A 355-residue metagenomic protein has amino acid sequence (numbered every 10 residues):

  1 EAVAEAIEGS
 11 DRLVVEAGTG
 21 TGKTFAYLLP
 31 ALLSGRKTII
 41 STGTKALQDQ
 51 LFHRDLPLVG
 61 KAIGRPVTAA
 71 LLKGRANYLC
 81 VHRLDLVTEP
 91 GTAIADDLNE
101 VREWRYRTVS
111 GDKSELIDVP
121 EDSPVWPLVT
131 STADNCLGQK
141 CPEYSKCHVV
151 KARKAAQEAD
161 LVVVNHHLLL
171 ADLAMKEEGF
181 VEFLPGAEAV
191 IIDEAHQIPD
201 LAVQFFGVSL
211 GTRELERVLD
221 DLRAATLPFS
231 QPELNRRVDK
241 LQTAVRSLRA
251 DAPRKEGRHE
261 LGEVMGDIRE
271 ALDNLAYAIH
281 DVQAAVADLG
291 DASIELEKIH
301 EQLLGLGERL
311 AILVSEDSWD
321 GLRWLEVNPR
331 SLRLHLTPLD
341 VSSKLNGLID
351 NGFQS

Functional and structural regions predicted by a protein language model:
E1-V15: Conserved pre-motif I regulatory segment
A4-E5, T24-K37, R54-L58: Walker A/P-loop NTP-binding motif
L13-V15, I40, V162, V190: Hydrophobic positions in the central parallel beta-sheet of the AAA+
T19: The conserved Walker
L33, D49, P57, A133-D134 (+1 more regions): Signature of the SF2 helicase/ATPase Hel1-core->accessory helical subdomain module
R36, R65-T68, P185-E188, F353-Q354: Short glycine-/polar-rich loops that comprise or flank the Walker A/P-loop and associated switch/sensor motifs
R36-V162, H167, D220, K255 (+3 more regions): A substrate-engagement module of RecA-like helicase motors
P127-V162, L173-V181, V282-S355: A contiguous, basic/glycine-rich beta-loop/short-helix subdomain that forms a polymer-engagement track
